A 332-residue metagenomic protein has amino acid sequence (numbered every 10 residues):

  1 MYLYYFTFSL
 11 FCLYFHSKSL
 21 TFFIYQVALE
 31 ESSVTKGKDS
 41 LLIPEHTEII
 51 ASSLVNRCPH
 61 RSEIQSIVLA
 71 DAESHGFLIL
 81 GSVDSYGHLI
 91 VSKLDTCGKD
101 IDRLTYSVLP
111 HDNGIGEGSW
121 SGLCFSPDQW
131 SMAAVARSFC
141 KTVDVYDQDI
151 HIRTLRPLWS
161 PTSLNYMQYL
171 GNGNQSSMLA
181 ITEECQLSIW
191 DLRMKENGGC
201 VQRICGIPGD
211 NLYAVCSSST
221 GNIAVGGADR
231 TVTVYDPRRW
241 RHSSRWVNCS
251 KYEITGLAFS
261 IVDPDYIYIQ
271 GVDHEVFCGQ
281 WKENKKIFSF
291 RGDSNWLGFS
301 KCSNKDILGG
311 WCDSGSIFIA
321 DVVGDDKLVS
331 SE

Functional and structural regions predicted by a protein language model:
M1-I50, N56, S62-V68, L78-L94 (+4 more regions): Acidic and/or Ser/Thr-rich intrinsically disordered tails and linkers that flank eukaryotic scaffold proteins
M1-L3, A28-T35, S52-C58, I64 (+4 more regions): Terminal intrinsically disordered, low-complexity extensions flanking WD-repeat/beta-propeller proteins
Y2-F6, P59-A72, H111-F125, L158-N172 (+3 more regions): Canonical WD40 repeat/beta-propeller blade segments in eukaryotic WD-repeat proteins
S9-L10, H75-F77, Q129-W130, G173-S176 (+3 more regions): Conserved loop/turn motif of beta-propeller repeat scaffolds
L13-K18, I79-D84, M132-R137, M178-E183 (+3 more regions): Conserved beta-strand element within WD40/beta-propeller blades
A28-G37, P44-E45, I49, H88-V108 (+7 more regions): Per-blade loop-tip surfaces of WD-repeat and WD-like beta-propellers in eukaryotic adaptors/scaffolds
H60, Q65-L158: A generic tandem-repeat structural signature
D147, T255-A258, G309: Amphipathic alpha-helical interaction motifs in eukaryotic regulatory proteins
